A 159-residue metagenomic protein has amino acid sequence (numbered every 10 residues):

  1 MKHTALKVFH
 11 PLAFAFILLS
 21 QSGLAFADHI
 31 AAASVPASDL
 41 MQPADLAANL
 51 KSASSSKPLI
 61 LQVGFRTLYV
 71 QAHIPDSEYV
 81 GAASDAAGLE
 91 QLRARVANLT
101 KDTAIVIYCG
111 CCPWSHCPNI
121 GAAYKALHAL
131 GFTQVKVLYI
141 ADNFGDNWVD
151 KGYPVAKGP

Functional and structural regions predicted by a protein language model:
K2-L68, Y153-P159: Flexible, polar/low-complexity N-terminal or interdomain linker segments that lie immediately upstream of folded
A31-A37, V80-A82, G110-W114: Second-shell loop/turn segments in exported
M41, D45, Y69, P75 (+5 more regions): Extracytoplasmic/secreted proteins, especially bacterial periplasmic and envelope-associated proteins
P58-Q62, S77-G81, A104-Y108, V135-L138: Structural recognition of the beta-strand scaffold that forms the well-ordered cores of secreted hydrolase catalytic
G64, A87-V96: Alpha-helical scaffolding within the catalytic cores of extracellular/periplasmic polymer-degrading hydrolases
F65-Y69, S84-A86, C111-S115, A141-D146: Solvent-exposed loop/turn segments at secondary-structure junctions within structured extracellular/periplasmic domains
R93-N143: Catalytic cysteine-centered active loop of the rhodanese-like fold, especially the PTP/DSP P-loop
T133-P159: C-terminal partner/receptor-binding element of secreted or periplasmic proteins
